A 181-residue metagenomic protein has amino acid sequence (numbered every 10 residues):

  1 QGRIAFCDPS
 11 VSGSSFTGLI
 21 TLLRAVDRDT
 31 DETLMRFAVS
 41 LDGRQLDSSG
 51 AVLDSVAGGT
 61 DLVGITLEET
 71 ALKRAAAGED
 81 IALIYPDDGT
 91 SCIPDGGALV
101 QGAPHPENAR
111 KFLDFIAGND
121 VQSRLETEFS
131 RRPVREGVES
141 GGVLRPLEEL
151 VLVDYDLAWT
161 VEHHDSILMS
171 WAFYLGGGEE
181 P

Functional and structural regions predicted by a protein language model:
Q1-T60: Extracytoplasmic ligand-binding site segments that recognize negatively charged/polar headgroups
G2-V11, I116-E139: Periplasmic-binding protein-like
S10-S14, E69-L72, D88-S91, P104 (+1 more regions): Solvent-exposed loop/turn segments at secondary-structure junctions within structured extracellular/periplasmic domains
L23-R24, I93-H105, R124-L125: A bilobed periplasmic-binding-protein/Venus flytrap-type ligand-binding module shared by bacterial periplasmic
L34-V39, Q45-L46, A77-Q101, G137: Periplasmic-binding protein-like
V52-S55, A71, A109: Short, hydrophobic alpha-helical packing/hinge segments within bilobed ligand-binding/sensory domains
D61-D80: A ligand-binding cleft/hinge motif common to bilobed small-molecule-binding domains
G142-P181: Extracellular/periplasmic bilobal clamshell ligand-binding domains
